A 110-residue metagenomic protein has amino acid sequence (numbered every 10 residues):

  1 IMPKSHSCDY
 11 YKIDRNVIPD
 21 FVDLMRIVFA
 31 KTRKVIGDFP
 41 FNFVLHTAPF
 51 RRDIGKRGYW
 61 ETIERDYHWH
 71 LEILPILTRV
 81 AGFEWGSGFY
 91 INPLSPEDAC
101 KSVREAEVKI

Functional and structural regions predicted by a protein language model:
I1-I110: HIT superfamily nucleotide-processing domains
